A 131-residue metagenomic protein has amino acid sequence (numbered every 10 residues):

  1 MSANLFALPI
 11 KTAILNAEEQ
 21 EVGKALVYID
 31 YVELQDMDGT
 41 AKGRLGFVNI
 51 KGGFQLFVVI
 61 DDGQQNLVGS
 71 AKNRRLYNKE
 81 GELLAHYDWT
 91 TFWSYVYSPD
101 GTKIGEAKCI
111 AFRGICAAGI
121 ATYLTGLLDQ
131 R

Functional and structural regions predicted by a protein language model:
M1-R131: Long terminal segments
